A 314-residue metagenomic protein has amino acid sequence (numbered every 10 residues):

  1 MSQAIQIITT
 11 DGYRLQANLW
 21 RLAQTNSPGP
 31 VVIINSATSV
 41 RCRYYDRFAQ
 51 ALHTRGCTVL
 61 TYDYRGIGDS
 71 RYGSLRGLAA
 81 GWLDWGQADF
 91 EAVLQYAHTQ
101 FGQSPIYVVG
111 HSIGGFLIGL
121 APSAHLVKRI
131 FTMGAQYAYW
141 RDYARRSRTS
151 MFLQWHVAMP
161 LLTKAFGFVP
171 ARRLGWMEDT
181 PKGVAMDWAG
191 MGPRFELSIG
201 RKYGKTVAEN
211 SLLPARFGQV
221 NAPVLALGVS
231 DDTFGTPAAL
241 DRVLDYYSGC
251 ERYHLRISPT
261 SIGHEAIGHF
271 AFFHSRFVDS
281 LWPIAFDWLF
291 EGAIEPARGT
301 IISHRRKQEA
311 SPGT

Functional and structural regions predicted by a protein language model:
M1-Q24: N-terminal cap/lid segment of alpha/beta-hydrolase-fold proteins
G29, I34-V40: Active-site glycine-rich loops that stabilize anionic/oxyanionic intermediates across multiple enzyme folds
C42-S74: Conserved alpha/beta-hydrolase
A79-Q100: Alpha/beta-hydrolase active-site loop
V109-I199: Alpha/beta-hydrolase-fold enzymes
V220, A226-G228: Short beta-strand/loop motif that positions the catalytic acidic residue of the alpha/beta-hydrolase fold
A222, G235-Y246: Short alpha-helix in the alpha/beta-hydrolase fold that links the catalytic acid
Y253-T314: Catalytic active-site module of serine/aspartate enzymes centered on a nucleophile-bearing elbow/loop
